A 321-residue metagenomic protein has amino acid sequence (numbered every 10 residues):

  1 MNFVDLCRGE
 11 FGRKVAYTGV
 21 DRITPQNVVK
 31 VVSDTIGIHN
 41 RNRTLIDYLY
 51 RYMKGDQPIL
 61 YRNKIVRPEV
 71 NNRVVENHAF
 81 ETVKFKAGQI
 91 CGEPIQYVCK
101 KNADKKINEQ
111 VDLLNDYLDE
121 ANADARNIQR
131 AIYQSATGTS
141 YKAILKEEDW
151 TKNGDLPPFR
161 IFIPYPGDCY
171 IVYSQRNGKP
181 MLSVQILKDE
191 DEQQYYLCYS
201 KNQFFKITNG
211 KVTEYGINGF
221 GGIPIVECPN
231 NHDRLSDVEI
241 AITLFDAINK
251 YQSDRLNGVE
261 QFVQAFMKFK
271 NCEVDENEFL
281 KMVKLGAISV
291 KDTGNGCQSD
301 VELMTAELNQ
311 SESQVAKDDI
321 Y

Functional and structural regions predicted by a protein language model:
M1-P157: Extended, helix-rich architectural segments
R8-F11, T18, I36, K54 (+9 more regions): Feature targets compositionally biased, intrinsically disordered low-complexity regions with long contiguous runs
G12, P25-N27, N63, N72 (+8 more regions): Intrinsic-disorder/low-complexity loop/linker signature
R13-A16, I23, R41, I59 (+10 more regions): Intrinsically disordered, low-complexity, compositionally biased regions/tails
D47, T82-K84, A123-I132, E147-T151 (+6 more regions): Intrinsically disordered, low-complexity boundary segments flanking structured domains
I128-R234: Extended, regular secondary-structure scaffolds
T213-Y321: Extended, charged amphipathic alpha-helical segments
